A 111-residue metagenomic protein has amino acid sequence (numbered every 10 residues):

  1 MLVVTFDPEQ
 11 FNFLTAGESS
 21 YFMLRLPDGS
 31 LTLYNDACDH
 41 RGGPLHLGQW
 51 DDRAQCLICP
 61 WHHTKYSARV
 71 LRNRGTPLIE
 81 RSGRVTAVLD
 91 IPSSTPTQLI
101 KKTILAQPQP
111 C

Functional and structural regions predicted by a protein language model:
M1-D52, A68-C111: N-terminal pre-ligand scaffold of iron-sulfur
C38, C59-H62: Short cysteine clusters
R53-C59: A compact, surface-exposed functional segment
